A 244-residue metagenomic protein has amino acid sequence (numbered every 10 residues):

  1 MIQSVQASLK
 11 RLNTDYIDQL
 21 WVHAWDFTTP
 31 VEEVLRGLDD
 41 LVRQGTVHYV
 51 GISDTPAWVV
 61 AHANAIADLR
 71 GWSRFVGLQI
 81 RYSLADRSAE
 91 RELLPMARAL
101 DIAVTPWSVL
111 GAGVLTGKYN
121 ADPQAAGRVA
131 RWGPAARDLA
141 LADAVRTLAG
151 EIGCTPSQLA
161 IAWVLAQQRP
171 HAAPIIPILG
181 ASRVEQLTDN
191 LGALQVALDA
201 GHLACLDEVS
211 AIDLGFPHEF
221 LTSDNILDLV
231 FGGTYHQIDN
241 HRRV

Functional and structural regions predicted by a protein language model:
M1-A85, E92: Glycine/proline-rich, positively charged, aromatic-decorated active-site loop/lid region on the catalytic face
S8, I17, P30, V50 (+7 more regions): Conserved, mostly hydrophobic/aromatic
V42, V109, P134-Q195: Conserved short secondary-structure transition element at the edge of the structured enzyme core that lines
P56, Y82-D86, S108-L115, W163 (+1 more regions): Glycine-rich beta-alpha junction loops
A67-G71, L94-M96, A121-A125, L194-V196: Short, hinge-like loop/turn segments at secondary-structure boundaries
M96-L148, R169-I175, P217-V244: Glycine-rich, positively charged active-site loop/lid region within alpha/beta enzyme cores that binds and organizes
A181-S223: A contiguous, mid-protein "functional segment" used to position or interact with cofactors/ions or partner subunits
